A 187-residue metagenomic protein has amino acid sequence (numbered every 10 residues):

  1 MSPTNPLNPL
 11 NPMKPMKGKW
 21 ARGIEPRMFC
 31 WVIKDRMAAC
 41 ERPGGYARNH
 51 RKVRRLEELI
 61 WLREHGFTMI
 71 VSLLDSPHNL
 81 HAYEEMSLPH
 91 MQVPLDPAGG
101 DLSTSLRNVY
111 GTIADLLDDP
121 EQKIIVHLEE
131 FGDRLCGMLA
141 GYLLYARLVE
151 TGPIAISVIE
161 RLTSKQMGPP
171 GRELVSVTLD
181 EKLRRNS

Functional and structural regions predicted by a protein language model:
M1-I125, M138-S187: Cys-dependent protein tyrosine phosphatase-like superfamily
S76, F131-G132: Short, internal active-site loops enriched in acidic
L128: Conserved S/T- and glycine-rich ATP-binding loop of Class I adenylate-forming
G132-M138: Glycine-rich nucleophile elbow surrounding the catalytic serine of serine-hydrolase chemistry
